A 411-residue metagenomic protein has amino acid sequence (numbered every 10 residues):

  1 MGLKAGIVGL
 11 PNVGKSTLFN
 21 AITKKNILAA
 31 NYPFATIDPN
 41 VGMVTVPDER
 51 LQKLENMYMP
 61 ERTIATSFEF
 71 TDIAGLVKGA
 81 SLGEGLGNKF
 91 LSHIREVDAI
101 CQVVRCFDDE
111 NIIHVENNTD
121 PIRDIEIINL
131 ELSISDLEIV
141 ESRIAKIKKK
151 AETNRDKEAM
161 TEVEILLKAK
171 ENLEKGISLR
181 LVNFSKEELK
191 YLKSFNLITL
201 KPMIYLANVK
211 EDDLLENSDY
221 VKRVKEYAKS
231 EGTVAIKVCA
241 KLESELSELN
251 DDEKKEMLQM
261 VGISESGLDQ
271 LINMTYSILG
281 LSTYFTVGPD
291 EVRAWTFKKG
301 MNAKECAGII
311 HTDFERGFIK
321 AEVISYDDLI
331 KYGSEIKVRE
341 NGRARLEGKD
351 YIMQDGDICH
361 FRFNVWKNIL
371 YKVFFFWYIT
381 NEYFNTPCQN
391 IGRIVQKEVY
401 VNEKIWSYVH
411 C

Functional and structural regions predicted by a protein language model:
M1-E84, N88-D108: Conserved G1/Walker A P-loop phosphate-binding module
G2-V8, V13, F19, K146-I352 (+2 more regions): C-terminal-of-GTPase-core extension/linker across diverse P-loop GTPases
G75-S81, D98-I134, E138, R155 (+2 more regions): Conserved Switch II/interswitch segment of TRAFAC-class P-loop GTPases
E96, Q354-D355: Short, flexible surface segments
K367-W377, N381, P387, R393 (+1 more regions): N-terminal amphipathic/hydrophobic targeting modules at extreme N-termini, encompassing cleavable Sec/SRP-type signal
